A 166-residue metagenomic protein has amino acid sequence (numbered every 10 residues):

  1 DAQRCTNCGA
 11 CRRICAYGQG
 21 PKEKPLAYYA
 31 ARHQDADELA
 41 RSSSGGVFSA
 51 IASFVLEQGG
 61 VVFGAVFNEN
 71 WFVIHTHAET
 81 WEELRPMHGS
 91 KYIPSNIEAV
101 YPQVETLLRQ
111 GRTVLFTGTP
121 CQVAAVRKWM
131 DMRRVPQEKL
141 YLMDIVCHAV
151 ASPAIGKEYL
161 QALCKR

Functional and structural regions predicted by a protein language model:
D1-N7, A36: Ferredoxin-like iron-sulfur electron-transfer modules
C5-C11, C15, C121: Short cysteine clusters
A16-R166: Iron-sulfur-associated redox domains of electron-transfer enzymes in respiratory and anaerobic energy metabolism
